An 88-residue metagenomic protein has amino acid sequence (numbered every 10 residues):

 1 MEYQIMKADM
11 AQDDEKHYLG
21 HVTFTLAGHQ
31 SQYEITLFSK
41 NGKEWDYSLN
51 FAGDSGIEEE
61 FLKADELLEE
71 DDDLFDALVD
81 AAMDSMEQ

Functional and structural regions predicted by a protein language model:
M1-T25: Negatively charged, low-complexity tracts enriched in Asp/Glu with abundant Ser/Thr
Q4, S31-I35: Short beta-strand segments
D9, L26-Q30, S39-N41: Beta-strand elements of well-folded, non-transmembrane domains
T36-Q88: Acidic, low-complexity intrinsically disordered segments
